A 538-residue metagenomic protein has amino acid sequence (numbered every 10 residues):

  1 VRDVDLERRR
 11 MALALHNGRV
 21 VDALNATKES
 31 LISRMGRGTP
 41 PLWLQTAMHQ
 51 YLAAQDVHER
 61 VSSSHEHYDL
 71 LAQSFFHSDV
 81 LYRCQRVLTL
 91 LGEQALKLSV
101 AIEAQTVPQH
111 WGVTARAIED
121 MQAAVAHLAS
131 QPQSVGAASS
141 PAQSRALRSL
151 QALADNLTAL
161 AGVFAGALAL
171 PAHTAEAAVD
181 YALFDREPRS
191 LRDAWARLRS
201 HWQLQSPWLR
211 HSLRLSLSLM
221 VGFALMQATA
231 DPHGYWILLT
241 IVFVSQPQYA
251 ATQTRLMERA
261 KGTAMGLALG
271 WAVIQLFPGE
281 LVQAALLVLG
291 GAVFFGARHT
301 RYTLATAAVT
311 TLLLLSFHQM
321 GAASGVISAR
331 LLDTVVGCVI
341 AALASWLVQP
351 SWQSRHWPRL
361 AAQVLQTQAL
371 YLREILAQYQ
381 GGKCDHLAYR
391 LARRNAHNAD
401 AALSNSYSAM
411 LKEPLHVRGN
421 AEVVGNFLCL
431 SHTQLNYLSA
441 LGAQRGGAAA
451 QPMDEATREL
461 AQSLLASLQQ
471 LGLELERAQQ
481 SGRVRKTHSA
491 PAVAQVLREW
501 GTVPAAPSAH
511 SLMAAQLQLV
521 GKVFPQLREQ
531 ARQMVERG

Functional and structural regions predicted by a protein language model:
V1-M220, A224-A230, Q366, L370-G419 (+1 more regions): Long, hydrophobic alpha-helical segments that serve as membrane-spanning/inserting helices
T39-L42, F76, P232-G234, T252-Q253 (+4 more regions): Short, surface-exposed helix-loop/turn micro-motifs enriched in polar/charged residues
R189-P278, Q283-L289, T311: Core alpha-helical transmembrane segments of integral membrane proteins
Q253-M257, V326-R330, A448-P452: Short, tandemly repeated low-complexity microdomains enriched for cysteine and small residues
L267, A272-L411, L415: Generic detector of multi-pass transmembrane helix bundles and their immediately adjacent loops in polytopic membrane
V424-F427, S431: Extended, leucine-rich alpha-helical cores of fungal transcription factors
